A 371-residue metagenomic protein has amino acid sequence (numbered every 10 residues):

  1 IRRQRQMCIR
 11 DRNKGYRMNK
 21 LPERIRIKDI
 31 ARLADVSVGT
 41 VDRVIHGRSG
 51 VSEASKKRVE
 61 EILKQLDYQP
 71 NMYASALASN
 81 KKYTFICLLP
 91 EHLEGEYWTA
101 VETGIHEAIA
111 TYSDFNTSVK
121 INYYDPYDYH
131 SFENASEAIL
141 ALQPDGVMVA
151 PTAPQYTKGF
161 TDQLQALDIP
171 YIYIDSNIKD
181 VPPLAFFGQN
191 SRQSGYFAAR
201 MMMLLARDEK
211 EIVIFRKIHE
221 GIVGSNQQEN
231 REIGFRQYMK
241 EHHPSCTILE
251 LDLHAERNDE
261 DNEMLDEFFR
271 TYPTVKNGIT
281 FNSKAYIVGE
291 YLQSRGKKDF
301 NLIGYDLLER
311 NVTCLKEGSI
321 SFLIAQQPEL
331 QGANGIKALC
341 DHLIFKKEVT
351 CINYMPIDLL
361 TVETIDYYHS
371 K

Functional and structural regions predicted by a protein language model:
I1-R12: Single conserved hydrophobic/aromatic residue that forms the stacking wall/gate of nucleotide- or nucleobase-binding
R10-A76: N-terminal helix-turn-helix DNA-binding module of bacterial transcription factors
I62, L66, I222-V223, M239 (+1 more regions): Hinge/cleft segment of the Venus flytrap/periplasmic-binding protein
N71-H130, N134: Amphipathic helical "hinge" segments at domain boundaries
P90-T99, I121-S131, G188-S194, R216-G234 (+4 more regions): Hinge/beta->alpha junction and helix N-cap segments in small-molecule ligand-binding domains
G146-Q165, L249-R310: Hydrophobic alpha-helical
Y156-Q193, E309-K316: Flexible loop/hinge segments that line or gate small-molecule binding clefts
F186-I212, D261, Q327-I344: Hydrophobic alpha-helical segments within soluble ligand-binding/sensing domains
